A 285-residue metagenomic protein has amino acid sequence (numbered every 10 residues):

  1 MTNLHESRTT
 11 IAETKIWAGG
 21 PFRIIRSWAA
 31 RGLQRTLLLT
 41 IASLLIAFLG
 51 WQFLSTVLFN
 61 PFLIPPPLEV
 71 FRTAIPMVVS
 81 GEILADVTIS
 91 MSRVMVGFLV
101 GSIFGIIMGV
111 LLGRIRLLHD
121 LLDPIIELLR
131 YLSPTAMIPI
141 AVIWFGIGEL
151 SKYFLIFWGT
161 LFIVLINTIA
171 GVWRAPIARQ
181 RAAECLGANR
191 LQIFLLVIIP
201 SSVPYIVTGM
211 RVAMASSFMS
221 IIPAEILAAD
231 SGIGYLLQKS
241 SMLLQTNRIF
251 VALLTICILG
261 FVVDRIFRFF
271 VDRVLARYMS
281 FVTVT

Functional and structural regions predicted by a protein language model:
M1-L45, R265-T285: Transmembrane alpha-helical segments of polytopic membrane transport and secretion proteins
G20-G32, T56-V100: Periplasmic/extracellular loop-to-transmembrane helix junction in inner-membrane transport proteins
F53, V110, L117-P124, N167 (+6 more regions): Membrane-spanning helices that line or support transport/gating and their immediate boundary helices in channels
V96-I126: Transmembrane-helix boundary motif in ABC transporter permease subunits
R116, W173, P204, T208 (+1 more regions): C-terminal transmembrane helix and the adjacent membrane-cytosol boundary/short C-terminal tail of inner/organellar
E127-I163, A170-G171: Generic hydrophobic transmembrane alpha-helix motif, especially the helices
L132, V172-A178, A182-S202, M242: Short helix-to-coil transition segments within interhelical loops that connect adjacent transmembrane helices
F154, W158, R190-A224, N247 (+3 more regions): Transmembrane alpha-helices
